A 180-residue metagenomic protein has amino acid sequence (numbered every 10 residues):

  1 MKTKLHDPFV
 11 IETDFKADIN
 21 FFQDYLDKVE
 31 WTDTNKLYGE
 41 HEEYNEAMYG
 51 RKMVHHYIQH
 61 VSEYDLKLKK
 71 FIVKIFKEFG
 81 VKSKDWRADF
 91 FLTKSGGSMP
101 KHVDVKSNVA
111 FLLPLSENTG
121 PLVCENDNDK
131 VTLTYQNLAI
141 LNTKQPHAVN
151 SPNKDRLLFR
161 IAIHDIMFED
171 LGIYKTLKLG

Functional and structural regions predicted by a protein language model:
M1-K82: Non-heme Fe(II)/2-oxoglutarate
M1-T3, Y174-G180: Fe(II)/2-oxoglutarate
L92-K94, D104-G120, A162: Short, conserved beta-strand element in jelly-roll/cupin
K94-G97, K144: Tight coil/turn sites that cap or link beta-strands
M99-V105, V123-E125, N150-S151: Short histidine-centered beta-strand/loop micro-motifs that create catalytic or ligand/metal-coordination sites
V109-L115, L138-I140, K154-G172: A short hydrophobic beta-strand segment most commonly corresponding to one strand of the jelly-roll/cupin
L115-T134: A short beta-strand-loop-beta hairpin characteristic of the jelly-roll/cupin
V131-H147, P152: Conserved metal-binding segment of the jelly-roll/cupin
